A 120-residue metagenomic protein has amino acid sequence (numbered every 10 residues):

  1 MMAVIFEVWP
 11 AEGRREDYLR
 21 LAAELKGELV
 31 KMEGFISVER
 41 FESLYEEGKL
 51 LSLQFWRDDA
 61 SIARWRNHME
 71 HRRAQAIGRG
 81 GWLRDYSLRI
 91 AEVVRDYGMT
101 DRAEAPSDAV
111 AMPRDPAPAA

Functional and structural regions predicted by a protein language model:
M1-L50, D59-N67, L83-A120: Short S/T/G/P-rich N-terminal loop/turn motif that feeds into the first structured element of a domain
L21, A74-Q75: Alpha-helical structural motif
A76-G78, R84: Short arginine-rich
